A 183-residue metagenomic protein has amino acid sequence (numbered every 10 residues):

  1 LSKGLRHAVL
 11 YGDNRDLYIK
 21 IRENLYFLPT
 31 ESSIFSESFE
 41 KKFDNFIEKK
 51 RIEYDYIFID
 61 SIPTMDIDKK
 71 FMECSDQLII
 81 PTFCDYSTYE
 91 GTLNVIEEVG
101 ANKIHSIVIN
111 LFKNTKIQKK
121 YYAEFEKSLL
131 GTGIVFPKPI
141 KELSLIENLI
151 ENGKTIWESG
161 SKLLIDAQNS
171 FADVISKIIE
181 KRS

Functional and structural regions predicted by a protein language model:
L1-S183: P-loop NTP-binding core
